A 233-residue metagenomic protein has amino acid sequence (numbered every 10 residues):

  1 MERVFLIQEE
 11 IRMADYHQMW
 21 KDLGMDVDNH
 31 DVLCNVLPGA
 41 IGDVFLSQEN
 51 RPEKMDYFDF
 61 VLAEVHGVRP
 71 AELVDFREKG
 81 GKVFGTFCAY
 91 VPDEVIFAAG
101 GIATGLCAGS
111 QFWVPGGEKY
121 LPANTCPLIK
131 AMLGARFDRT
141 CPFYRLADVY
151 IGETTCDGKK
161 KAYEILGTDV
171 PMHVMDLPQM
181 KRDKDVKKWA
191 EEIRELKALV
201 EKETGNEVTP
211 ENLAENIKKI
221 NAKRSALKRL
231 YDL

Functional and structural regions predicted by a protein language model:
M1-L233: An N-terminal assembly and electron-transfer interface module characteristic of large anaerobic redox and radical
